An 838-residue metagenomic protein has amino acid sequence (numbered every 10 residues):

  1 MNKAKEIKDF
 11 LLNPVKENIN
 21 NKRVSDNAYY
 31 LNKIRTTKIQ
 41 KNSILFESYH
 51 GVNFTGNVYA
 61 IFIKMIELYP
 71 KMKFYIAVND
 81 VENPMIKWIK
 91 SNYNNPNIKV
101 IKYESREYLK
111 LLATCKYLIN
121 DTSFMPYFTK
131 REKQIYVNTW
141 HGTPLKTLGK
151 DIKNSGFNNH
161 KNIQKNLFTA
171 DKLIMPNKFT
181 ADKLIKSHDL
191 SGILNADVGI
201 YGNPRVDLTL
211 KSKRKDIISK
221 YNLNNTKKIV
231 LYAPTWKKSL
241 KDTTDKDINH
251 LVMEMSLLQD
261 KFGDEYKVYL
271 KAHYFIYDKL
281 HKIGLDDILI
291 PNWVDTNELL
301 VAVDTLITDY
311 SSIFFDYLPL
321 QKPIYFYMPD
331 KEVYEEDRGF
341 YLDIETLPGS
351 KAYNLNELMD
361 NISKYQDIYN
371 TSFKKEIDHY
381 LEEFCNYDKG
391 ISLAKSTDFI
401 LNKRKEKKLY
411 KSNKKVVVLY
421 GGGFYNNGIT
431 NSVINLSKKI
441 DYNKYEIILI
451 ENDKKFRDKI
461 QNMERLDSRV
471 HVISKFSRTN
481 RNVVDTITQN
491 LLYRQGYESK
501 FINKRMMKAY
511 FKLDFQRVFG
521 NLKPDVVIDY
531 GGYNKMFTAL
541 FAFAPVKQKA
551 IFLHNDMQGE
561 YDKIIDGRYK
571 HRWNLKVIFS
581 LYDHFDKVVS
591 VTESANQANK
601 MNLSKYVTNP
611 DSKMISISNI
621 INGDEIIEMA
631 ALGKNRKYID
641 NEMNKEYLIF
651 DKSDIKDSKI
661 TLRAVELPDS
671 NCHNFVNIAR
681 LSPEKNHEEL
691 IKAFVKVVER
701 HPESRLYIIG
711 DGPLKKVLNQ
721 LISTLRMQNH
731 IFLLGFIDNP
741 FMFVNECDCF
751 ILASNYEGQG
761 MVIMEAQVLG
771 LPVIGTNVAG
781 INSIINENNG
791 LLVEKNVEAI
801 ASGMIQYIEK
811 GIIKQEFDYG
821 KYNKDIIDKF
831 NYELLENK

Functional and structural regions predicted by a protein language model:
T55-I61, P204-K279, I429-S432, G623-R663 (+2 more regions): Conserved catalytic-core segment of nucleotide-activated headgroup transferases in glycan assembly
R131-G149, Y325, V526-I528, A542-Y561 (+1 more regions): Active-site proximal beta-strand in glycosyltransferases
N158-L173, F515-G520, R568-S590: Membrane-proximal helix-turn-helix segments that form the acceptor-binding/catalytic region of lipid-linked
K172-N195, D583-M614, I621-F650: A short, active-site helix/loop in glycosyltransferases that binds the activated sugar's phosphate group
I283, S312-E383, I781, I785-N789: Catalytic binding pocket for nucleotide-activated donors in carbohydrate/polymer assembly enzymes
L306-I307, P323-Y334, I763, P772-G775: Short hydrophobic beta-strand element within catalytic cores of glycosyltransferases and related nucleotide-activated
S350-N354, E787, L791-E798, Q806-G811: Conserved acidic donor-binding segment of nucleotide-sugar-dependent glycosyltransferases
F736, N755: Aromatic "clamp/platform" in nucleotide-sugar-dependent glycosyltransferases that forms part of the donor/acceptor
